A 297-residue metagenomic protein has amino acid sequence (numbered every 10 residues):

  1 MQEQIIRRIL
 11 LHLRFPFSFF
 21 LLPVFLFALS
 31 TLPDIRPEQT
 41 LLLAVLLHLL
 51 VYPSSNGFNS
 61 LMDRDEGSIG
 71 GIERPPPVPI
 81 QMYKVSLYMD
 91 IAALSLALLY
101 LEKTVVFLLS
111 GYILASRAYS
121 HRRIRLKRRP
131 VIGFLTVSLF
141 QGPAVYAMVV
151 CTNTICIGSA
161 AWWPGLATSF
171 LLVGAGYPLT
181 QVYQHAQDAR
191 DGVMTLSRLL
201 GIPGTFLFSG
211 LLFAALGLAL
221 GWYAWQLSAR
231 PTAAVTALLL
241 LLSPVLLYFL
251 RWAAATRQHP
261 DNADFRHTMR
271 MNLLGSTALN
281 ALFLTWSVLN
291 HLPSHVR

Functional and structural regions predicted by a protein language model:
M1-L10: Short, Lys/Arg-rich, polar N-terminal cytosolic tail immediately upstream of the first transmembrane signal-anchor
Q2, P76-C156: Intramembrane alpha-helical segments
F20-A28, P77, F134-V150, S197-T205 (+1 more regions): Small-residue-rich segments of transmembrane alpha-helices in multi-pass membrane proteins, especially helix faces
L21-F58, V105-R117, G158-L179: Membrane-embedded alpha-helical segments that form the functional core of polytopic membrane enzymes, especially those
L47-E73, A175-S197: Acidic (Asp/Glu-rich) catalytic motifs at the cytosolic membrane interface
R64-S110, M194-S228: Multi-pass membrane catalytic core of lipid/isoprenoid biosynthesis enzymes
R123, S228-R297: Extended hydrophobic alpha-helices typical of membrane-associated regions
P143-C156, A215-L220, G275-P293: Hydrophobic alpha-helical transmembrane segments in multi-pass integral membrane proteins
